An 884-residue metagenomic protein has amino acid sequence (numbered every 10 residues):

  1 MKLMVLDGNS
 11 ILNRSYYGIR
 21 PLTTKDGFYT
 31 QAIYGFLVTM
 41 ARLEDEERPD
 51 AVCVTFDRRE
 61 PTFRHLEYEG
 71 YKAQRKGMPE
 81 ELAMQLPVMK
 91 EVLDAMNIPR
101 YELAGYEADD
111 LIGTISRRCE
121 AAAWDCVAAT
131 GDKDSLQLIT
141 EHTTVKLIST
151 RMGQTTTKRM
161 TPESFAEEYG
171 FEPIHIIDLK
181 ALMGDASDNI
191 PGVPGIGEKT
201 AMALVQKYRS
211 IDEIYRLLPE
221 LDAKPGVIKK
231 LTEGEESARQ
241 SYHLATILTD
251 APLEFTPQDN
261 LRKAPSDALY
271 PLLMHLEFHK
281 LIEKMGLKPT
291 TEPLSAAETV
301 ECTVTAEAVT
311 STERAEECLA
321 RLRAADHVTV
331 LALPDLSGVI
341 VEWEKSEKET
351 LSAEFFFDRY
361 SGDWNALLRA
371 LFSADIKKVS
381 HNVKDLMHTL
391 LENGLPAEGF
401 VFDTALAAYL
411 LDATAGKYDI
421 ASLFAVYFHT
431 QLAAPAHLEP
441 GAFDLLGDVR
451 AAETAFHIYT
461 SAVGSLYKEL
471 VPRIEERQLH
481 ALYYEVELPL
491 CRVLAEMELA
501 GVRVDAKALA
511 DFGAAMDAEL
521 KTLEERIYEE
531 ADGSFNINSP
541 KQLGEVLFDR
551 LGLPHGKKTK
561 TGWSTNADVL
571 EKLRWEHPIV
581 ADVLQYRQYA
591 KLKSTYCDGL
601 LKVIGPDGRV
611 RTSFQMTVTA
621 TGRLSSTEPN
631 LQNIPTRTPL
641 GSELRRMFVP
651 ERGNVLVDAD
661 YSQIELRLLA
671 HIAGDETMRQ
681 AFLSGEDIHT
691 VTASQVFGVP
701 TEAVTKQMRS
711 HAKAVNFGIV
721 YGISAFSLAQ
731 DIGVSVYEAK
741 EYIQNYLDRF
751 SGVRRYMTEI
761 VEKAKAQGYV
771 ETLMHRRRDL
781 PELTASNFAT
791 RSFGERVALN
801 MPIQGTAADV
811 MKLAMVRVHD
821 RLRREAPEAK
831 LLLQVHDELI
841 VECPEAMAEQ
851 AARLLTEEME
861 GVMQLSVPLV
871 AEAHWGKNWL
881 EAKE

Functional and structural regions predicted by a protein language model:
M1-P99, T772, A785: Domain-level signal for Mg2+-assisted phosphodiester chemistry and nucleotide/NA-binding surfaces in nucleic-acid
L22-T23, A73-L253: Extended two-metal-dependent nuclease catalytic cores across DNA- and RNA-processing enzymes
M152-K180, V300-V304, V341-E476, V486-C491 (+1 more regions): Active-site-proximal helix-loop-helix substrate-binding element of RNase H-like nuclease domains
G234-S361, H381, L423, L445-T636 (+7 more regions): Conserved "right-hand" nucleotidyltransferase catalytic core of DNA-directed polymerases
I340-K345, L411, Y418-A434, G441 (+2 more regions): Function-dense linear segments that define catalytic or interfacial modules in macromolecule-processing proteins
I474-V486, L490, V810, A814-V835 (+1 more regions): Active-site palm subdomain of RNA-directed nucleic acid polymerases
L499, C597, D607, R611-T612 (+4 more regions): Conserved catalytic core of nucleic-acid polymerases
A518-E525, E529-A581, D748-R796, N800 (+1 more regions): C-terminal polymerase-core module
